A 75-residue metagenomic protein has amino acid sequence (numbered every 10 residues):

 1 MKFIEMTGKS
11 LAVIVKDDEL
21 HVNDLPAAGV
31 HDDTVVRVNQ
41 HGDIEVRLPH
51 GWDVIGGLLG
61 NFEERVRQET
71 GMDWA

Functional and structural regions predicted by a protein language model:
M1-K2, V15-K16: N-terminal accessory segments that precede or flank the first globular/catalytic domain
K2-S10, G51-A75: Mixed-charge, Lys/Arg-enriched low-complexity segments
K16-R65: Acidic, low-complexity, intrinsically disordered interaction modules
